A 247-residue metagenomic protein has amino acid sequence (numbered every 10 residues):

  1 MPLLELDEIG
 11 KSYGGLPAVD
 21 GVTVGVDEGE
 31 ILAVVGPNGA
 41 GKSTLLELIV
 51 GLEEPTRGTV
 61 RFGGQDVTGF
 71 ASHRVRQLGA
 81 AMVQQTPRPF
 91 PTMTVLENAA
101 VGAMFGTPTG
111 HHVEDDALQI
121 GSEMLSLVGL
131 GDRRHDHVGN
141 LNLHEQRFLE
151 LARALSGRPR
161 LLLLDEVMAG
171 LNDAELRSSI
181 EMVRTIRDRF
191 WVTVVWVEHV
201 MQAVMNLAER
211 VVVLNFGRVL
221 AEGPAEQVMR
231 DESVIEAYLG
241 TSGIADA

Functional and structural regions predicted by a protein language model:
P2-A247: Glycine-rich phosphate-binding loops of nucleotide-dependent enzymes
